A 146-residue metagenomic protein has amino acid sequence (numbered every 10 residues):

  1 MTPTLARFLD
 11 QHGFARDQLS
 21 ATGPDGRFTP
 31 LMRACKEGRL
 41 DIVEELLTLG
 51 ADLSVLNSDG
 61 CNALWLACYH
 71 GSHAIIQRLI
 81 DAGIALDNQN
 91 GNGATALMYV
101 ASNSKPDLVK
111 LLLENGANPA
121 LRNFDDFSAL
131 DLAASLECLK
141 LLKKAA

Functional and structural regions predicted by a protein language model:
M1-E37, E44, T48, A146: Intrinsically disordered, low-complexity regulatory segments in ankyrin-centric signaling systems
M1-H12, N115, F124-A146: Ankyrin-repeat-protein effector appendages
R16-L19, L53, L86, P119: Ankyrin-repeat inter-repeat connecting loop/turn
G23-P24, N57, N90, N123: Ankyrin repeat boundary/linker residues
G26-R27, G60, G93, D126: Start-of-repeat signature of ankyrin repeats
